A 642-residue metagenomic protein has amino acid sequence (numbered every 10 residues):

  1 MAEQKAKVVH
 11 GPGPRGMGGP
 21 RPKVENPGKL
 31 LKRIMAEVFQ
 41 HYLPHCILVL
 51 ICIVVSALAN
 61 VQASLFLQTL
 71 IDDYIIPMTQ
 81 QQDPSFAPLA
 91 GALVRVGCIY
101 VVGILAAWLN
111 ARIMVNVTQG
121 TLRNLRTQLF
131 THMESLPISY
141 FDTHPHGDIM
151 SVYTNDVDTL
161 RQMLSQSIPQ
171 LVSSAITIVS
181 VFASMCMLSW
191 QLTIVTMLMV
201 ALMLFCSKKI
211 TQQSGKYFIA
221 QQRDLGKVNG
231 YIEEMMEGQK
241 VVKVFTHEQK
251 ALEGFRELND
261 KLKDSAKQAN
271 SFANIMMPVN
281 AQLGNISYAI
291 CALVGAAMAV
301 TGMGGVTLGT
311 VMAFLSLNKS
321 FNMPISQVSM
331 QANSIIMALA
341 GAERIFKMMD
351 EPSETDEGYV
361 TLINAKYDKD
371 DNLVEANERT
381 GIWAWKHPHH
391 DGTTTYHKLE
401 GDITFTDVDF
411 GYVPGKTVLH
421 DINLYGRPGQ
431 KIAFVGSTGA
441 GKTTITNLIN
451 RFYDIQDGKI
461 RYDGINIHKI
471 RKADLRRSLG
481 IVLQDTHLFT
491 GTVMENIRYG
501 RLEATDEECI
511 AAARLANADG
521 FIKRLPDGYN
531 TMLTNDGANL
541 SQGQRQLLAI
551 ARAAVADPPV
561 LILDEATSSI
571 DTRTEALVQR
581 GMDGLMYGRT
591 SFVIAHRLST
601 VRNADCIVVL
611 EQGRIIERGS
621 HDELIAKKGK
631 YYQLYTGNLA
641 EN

Functional and structural regions predicted by a protein language model:
M1-N60, I75-V96, N110-M114, T118 (+9 more regions): Membrane-integrated ABC transporters
G13-P22, Q119, T127-S151, N155-V157 (+5 more regions): Short intracellular "coupling" helices and adjacent cytoplasmic loop segments at the cytosolic face of multi-pass
P20-G28, C52, A59-I75, I99-H146 (+12 more regions): Juxtamembrane helix-loop junctions of ABC transporter transmembrane domains
K32, I51, A106, N110 (+5 more regions): Hydrophobic alpha-helical transmembrane segments of ABC transporter permease domains
Q40-L43, I138-S139, N155-L164, I168 (+6 more regions): An intracellular "coupling" helix at the cytosolic face of ABC transporter transmembrane type-1 domains
H41, H45-L58, I99, Q166-A220 (+1 more regions): Transmembrane helices of ABC transporter permease
P77, S184-L198, Q268, F272-E343 (+2 more regions): Helix-loop-helix
Q82, A365-N642: ABC-type nucleotide-binding domain
